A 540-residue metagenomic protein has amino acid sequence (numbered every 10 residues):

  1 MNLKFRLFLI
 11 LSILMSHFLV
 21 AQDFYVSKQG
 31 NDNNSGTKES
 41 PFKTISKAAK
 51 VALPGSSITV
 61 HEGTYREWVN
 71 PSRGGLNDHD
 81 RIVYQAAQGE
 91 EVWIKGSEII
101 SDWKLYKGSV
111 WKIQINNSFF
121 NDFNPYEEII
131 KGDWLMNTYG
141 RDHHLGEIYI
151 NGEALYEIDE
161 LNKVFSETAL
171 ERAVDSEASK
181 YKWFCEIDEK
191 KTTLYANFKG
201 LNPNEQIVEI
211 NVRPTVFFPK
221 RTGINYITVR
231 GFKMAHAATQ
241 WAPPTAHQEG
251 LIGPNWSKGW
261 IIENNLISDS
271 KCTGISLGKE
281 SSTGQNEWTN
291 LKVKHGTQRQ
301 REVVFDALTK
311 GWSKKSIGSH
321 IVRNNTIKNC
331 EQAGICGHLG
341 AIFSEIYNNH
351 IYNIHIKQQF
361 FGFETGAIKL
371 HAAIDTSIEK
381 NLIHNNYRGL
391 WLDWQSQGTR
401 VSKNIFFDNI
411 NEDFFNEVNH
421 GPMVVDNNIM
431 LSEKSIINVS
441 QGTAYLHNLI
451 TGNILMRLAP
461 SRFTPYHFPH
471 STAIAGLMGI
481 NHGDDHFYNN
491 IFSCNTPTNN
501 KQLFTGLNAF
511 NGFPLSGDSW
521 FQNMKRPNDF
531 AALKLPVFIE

Functional and structural regions predicted by a protein language model:
M1-Q22: Bacterial Sec-dependent N-terminal signal peptides
D23-W256, I261, L266-S268, S276 (+4 more regions): Extracellular polysaccharide-degrading/modifying enzymes targeting complex plant/algal/animal polysaccharides
N77, F217, T239-N255, K271-E540: Glycine- and acidic/polar-rich repeat regions and solenoidal domains
